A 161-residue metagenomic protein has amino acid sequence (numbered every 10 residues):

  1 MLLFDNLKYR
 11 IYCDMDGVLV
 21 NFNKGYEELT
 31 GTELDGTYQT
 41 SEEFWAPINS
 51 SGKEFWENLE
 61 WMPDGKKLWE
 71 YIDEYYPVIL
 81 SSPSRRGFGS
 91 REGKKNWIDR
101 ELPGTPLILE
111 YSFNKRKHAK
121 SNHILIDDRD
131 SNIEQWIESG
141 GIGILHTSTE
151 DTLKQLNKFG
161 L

Functional and structural regions predicted by a protein language model:
L2-S50, S148: Active-site neighborhood of HAD-like aspartate-dependent phosphohydrolases
R10, I108-W136: Conserved Lys-Pro-Asp/Glu-containing loop-to-beta segment of HAD-superfamily phosphomonoesterases, centered on
M15-D16, G65, I98, W136: Generic structural signal for small/hydrophobic residues in well-ordered secondary structure, especially within
V20-N23, E28, P77, R86-S90 (+3 more regions): Short catalytic/ligand-binding loop motif for oxyanion handling, primarily in non-cytosolic enzymes, centered on
W56-E60, G65-K94, I98: Substrate-recognition element of Asp-dependent hydrolases with the DxDx(T/V) motif
D73, P103, S139-G140: Short, structured coil segments at secondary-structure junctions
W97-I108, L161: Structural recognition of alpha->loop->beta junctions
I124-K158: Acidic, Mg2+-coordinating phosphoryl-transfer loop and its flanking beta/alpha structural elements, shared across
